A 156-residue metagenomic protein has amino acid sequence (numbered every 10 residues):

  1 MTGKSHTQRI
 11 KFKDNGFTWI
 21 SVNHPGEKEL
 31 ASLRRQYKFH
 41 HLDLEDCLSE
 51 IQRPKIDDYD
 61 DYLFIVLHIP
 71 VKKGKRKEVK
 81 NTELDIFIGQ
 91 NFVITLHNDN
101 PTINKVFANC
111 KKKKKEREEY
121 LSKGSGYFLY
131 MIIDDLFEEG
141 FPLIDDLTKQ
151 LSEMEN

Functional and structural regions predicted by a protein language model:
M1-N156: Peripheral, non-transmembrane regulatory/ligand-interaction domains of membrane transport proteins
